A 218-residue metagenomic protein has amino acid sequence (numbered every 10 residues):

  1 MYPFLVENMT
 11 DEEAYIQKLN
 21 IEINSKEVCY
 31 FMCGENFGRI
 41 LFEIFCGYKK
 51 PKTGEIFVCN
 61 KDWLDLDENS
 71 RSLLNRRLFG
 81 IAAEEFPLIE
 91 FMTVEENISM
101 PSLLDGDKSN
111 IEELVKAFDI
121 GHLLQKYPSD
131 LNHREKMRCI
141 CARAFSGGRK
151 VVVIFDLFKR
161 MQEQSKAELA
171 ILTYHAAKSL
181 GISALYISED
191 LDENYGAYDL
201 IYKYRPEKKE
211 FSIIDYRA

Functional and structural regions predicted by a protein language model:
C46-G47: Helix-to-loop junction immediately C-terminal to a conserved catalytic motif
G54-L64: Conserved ABC transporter NBD signature motif
W63-G80: ABC ATPase NBD coupling module
E85, E90-G106, N110: Q-loop/switch helix immediately C-terminal to the Walker
K108-L124: Conserved ABC ATPase "signature" region
Y127-K136: Conserved ABC ATPase signature
C141-A142: Hydrophobic anchor residue at the start of the ABC signature
G148-K150, E163-N194: Conserved catalytic loops of ABC-family nucleotide-binding domains
